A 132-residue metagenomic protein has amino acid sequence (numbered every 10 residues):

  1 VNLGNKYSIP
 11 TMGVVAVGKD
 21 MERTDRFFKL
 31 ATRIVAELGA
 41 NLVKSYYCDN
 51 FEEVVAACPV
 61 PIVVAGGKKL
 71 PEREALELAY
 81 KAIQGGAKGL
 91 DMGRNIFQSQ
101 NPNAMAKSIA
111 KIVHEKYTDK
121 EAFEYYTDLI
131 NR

Functional and structural regions predicted by a protein language model:
V1-V64, K69-M92, K111, Y117-Y125: Alpha/beta enzyme core
V17-K19, F97-Q100: Glycine-rich, proline-tolerant flexible connector loops at the mouths of alpha/beta enzymes
E74-L76, Q100-I109: Histidine/acidic-residue-rich catalytic or RNA/ligand-binding cores of hydrolases and nuclease-related proteins
G89-L90, K107, I112, I130-R132: Active-site capping/gating regions of soluble enzymes
R94-Q98, T127-L129: A short, acidic, flexible beta-alpha connecting loop/helix-capping segment that sits on the rim of active
